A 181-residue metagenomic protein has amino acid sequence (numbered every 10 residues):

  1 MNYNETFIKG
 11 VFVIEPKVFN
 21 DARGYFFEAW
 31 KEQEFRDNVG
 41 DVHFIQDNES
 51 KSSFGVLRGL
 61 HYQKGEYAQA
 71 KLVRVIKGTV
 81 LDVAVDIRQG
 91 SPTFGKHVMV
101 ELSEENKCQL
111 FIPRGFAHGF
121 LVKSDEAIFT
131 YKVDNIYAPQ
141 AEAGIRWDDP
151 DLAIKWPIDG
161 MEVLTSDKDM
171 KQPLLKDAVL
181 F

Functional and structural regions predicted by a protein language model:
M1-C108, S124-E126, V133-F181: Non-catalytic, conserved peripheral segments adjacent to functional cores
